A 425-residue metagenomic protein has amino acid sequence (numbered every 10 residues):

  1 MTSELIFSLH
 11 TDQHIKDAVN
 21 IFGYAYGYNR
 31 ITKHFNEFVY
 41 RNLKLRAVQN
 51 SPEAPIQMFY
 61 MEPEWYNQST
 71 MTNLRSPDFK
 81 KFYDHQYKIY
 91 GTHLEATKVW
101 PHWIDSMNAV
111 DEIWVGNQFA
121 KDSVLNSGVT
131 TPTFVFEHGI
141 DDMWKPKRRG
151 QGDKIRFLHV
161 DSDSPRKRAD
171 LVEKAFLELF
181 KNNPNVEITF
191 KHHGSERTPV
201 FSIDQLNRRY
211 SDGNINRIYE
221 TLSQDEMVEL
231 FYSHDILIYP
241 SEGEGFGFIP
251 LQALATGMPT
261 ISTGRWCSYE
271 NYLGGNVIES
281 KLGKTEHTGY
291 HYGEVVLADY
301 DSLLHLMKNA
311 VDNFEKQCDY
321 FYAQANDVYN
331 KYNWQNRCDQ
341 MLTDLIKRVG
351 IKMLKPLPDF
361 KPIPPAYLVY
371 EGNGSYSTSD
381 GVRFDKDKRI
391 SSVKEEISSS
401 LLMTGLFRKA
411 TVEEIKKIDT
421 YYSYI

Functional and structural regions predicted by a protein language model:
M1-S69: N-terminal pre-catalytic "stem/leader" segment of glycosyltransferase-like enzymes
R30, A298-S302, D312-T343: A charged, aromatic-enriched C-terminal amphipathic alpha-helix characteristic of glycosyltransferases across folds
K44-V129, E226: Extended catalytic core of nucleotide-activated donor transferases of GT-like folds
G150-K167, E173-F176, I188-F190: Conserved donor-binding/catalytic core segment of Leloir-type glycosyltransferases
V200-D225: Nucleotide-activated donor-binding/catalytic signature segment of Leloir-type glycosyltransferases, i.e., the conserved
E242: Aromatic "clamp/platform" in nucleotide-sugar-dependent glycosyltransferases that forms part of the donor/acceptor
P259-S262, N276-V277: Short hydrophobic beta-strand element within catalytic cores of glycosyltransferases and related nucleotide-activated
Y269-N309: Change "using UDP/GDP/dTDP sugars" to "using nucleotide sugars
